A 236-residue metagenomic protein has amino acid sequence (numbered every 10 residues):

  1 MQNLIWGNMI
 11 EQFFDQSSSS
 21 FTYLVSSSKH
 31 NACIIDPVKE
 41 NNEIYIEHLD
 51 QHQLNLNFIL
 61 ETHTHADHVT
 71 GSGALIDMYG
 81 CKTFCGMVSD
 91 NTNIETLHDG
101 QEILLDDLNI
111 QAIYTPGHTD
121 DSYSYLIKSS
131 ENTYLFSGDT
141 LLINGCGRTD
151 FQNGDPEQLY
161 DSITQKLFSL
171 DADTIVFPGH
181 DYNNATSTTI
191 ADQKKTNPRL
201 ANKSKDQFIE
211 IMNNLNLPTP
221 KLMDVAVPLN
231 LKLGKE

Functional and structural regions predicted by a protein language model:
M1-Q2, D161-I175, G179-E236: Accessory terminal helices/loops
Q2-L54, Y125-G138: Conserved beta-strand hairpin/beta-sheet module of binuclear metal-dependent hydrolase folds, prominently
F13, L97, I190: Hydrophobic residues at beta-strand termini and immediately following loops that shape nucleotide-binding pockets
S19, K39-Y114, T133, K195-R199 (+2 more regions): Active-site HxH/HxHxD metal-binding segment of metal-dependent hydrolases
V25, D36, H63, L75 (+6 more regions): Divalent metal-coordination and catalytic microenvironments
P37, T64, V88, H118-T119 (+4 more regions): Active-site metal-binding loops of divalent metal-dependent hydrolases
E102, D107-L126, G138, G145-C146: Pocket-forming structural segment of enzyme catalytic cores
C146-S169: Active-site-adjacent loop/tail segments of enzyme domains
